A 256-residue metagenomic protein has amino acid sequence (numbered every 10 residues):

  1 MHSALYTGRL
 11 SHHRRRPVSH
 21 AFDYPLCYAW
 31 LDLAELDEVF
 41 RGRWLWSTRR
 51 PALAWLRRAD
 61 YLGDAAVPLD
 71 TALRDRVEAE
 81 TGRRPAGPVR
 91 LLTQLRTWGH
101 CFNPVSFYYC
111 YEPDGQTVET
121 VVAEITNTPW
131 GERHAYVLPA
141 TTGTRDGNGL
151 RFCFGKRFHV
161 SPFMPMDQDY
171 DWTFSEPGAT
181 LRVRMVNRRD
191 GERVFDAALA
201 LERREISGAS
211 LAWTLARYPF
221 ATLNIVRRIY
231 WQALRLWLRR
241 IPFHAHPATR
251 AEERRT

Functional and structural regions predicted by a protein language model:
M1-T256: Mature, function-bearing regions of proteins
